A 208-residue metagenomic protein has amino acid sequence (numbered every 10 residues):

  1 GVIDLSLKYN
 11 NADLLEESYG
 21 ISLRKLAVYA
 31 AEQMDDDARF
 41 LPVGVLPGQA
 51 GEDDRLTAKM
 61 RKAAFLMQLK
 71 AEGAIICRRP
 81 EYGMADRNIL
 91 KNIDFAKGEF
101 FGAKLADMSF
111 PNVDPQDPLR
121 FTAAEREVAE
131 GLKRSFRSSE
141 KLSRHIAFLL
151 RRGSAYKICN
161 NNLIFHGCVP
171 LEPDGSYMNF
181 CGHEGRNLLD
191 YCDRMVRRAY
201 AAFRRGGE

Functional and structural regions predicted by a protein language model:
G1-E208: Feature recognizes metal-dependent phosphohydrolase scaffolds
